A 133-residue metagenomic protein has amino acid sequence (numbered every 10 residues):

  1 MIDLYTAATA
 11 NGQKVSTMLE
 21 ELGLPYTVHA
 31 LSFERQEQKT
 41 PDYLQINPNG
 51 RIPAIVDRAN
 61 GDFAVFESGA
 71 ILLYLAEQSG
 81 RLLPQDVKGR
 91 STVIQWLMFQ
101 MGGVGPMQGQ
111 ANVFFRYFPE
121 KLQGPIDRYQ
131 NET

Functional and structural regions predicted by a protein language model:
M1-R128: GST-like domain detector, emphasizing the conserved glutathione-binding G-site in the N-terminal thioredoxin-like
Q130-T133: Short, charged, amphipathic alpha-helices and their helix-cap/turn boundaries
